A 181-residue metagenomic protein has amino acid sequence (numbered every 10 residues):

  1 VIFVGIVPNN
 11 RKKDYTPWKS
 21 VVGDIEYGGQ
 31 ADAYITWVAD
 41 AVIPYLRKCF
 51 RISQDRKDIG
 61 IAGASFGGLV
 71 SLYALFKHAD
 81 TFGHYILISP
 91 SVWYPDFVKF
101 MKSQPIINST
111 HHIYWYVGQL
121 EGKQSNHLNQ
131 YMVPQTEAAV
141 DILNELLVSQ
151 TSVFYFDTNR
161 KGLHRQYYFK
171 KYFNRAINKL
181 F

Functional and structural regions predicted by a protein language model:
V1-F181: Non-catalytic cap/lid and distal C-terminal segments of serine-dependent acyl enzymes
